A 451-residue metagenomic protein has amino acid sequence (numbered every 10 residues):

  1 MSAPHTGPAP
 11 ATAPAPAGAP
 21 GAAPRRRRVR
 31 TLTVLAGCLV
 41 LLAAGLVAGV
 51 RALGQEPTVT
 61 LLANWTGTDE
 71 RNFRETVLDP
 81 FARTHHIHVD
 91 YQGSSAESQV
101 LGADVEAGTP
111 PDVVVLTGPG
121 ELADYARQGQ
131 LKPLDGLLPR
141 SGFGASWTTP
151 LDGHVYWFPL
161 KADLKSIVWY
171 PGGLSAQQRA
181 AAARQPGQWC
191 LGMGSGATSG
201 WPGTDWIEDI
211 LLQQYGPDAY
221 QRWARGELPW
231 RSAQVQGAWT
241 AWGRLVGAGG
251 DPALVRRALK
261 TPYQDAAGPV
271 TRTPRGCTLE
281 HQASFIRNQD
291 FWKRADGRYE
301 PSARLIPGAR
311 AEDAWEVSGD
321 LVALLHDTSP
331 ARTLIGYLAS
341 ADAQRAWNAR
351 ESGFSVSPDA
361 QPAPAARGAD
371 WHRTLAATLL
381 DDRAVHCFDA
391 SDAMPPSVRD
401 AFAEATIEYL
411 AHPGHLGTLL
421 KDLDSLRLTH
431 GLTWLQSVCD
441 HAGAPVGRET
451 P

Functional and structural regions predicted by a protein language model:
S2-P119, T429-P451: Conserved N-terminal structural module of periplasmic/extracytoplasmic solute-binding proteins
P24, L380-P451: Conserved C-terminal helix/tail region of periplasmic/extracytoplasmic solute-binding proteins
S98-P111, Q128, A183-Q185, K260-E280 (+3 more regions): Short helices/loops that flank or line small-molecule/ion binding pockets
T117-S166: Hinge/lid segment of periplasmic solute-binding proteins
F158, A181-Q236: Extracytoplasmic/periplasmic solute-binding protein
W223-P262: Glycine-centered hinge/linker elements that transmit conformational signals in sensory and ligand-binding systems
V246-P330: Extracytoplasmic/periplasmic substrate-binding proteins
E316-P396: Mature extracytoplasmic/periplasmic domains
